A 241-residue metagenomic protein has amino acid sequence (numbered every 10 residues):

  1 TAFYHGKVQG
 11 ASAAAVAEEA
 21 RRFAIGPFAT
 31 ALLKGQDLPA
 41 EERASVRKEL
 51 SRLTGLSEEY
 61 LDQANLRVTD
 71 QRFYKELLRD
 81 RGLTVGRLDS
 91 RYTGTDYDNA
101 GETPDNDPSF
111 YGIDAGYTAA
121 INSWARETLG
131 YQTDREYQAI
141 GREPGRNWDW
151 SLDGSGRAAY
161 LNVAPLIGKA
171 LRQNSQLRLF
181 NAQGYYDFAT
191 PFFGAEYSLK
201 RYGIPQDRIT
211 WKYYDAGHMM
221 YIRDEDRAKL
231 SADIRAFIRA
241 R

Functional and structural regions predicted by a protein language model:
T1-G112: Alpha/beta-hydrolase
T1-G6, R178, G203-M219: Catalytic histidine neighborhood in serine/cysteine hydrolases with alpha/beta-hydrolase-type architecture
D62-L66, L177, P191-R201: Short alpha-helix in the alpha/beta-hydrolase fold that links the catalytic acid
V85-L161: Small-residue-rich helix-loop
L161-A170, G194-R201: Alpha-helical scaffolding within the catalytic cores of extracellular/periplasmic polymer-degrading hydrolases
F180-Q183: Short beta-strand/loop motif that positions the catalytic acidic residue of the alpha/beta-hydrolase fold
Y186-T190: Acidic catalytic loop of the alpha/beta-hydrolase fold
G217-R227: Catalytic histidine-centered segment of alpha/beta-hydrolase-like enzymes
